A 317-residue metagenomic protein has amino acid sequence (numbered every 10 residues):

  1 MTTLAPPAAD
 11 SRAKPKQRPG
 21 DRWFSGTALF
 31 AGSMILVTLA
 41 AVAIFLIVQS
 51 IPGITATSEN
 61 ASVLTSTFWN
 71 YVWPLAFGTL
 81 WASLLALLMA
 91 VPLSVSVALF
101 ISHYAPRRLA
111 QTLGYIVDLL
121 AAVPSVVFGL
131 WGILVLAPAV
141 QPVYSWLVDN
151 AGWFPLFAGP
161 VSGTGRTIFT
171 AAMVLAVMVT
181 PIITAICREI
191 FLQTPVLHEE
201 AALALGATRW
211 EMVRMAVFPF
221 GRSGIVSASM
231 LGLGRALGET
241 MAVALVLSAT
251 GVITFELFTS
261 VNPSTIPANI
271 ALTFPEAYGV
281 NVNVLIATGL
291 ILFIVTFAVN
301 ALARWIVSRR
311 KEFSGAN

Functional and structural regions predicted by a protein language model:
M1-A31, A303-N317: Transmembrane alpha-helical segments of polytopic membrane transport and secretion proteins
A9-T27, L46-L88, P106, V161 (+2 more regions): Periplasmic/extracellular loop-to-transmembrane helix junction in inner-membrane transport proteins
A56-W73, F128-V177, S248, L257-F258: Membrane-interfacial helix termini and adjacent extracytoplasmic/periplasmic loops of multi-pass transporters
W73, F77, W81-M89, L93 (+4 more regions): Hydrophobic alpha-helical transmembrane segments of multipass integral membrane proteins, especially permease/channel
A86-V117, A303-E312: Transmembrane-helix boundary motif in ABC transporter permease subunits
L119, V123, V127, I183-I190 (+3 more regions): Transmembrane alpha-helices
R188-L192, V196, L203, A271-N317: C-terminal transmembrane helix and the adjacent membrane-cytosol boundary/short C-terminal tail of inner/organellar
R235-G279: Glycine-rich helix-loop "coupling/hinge" segments at transmembrane-helix boundaries in multipass transporters
